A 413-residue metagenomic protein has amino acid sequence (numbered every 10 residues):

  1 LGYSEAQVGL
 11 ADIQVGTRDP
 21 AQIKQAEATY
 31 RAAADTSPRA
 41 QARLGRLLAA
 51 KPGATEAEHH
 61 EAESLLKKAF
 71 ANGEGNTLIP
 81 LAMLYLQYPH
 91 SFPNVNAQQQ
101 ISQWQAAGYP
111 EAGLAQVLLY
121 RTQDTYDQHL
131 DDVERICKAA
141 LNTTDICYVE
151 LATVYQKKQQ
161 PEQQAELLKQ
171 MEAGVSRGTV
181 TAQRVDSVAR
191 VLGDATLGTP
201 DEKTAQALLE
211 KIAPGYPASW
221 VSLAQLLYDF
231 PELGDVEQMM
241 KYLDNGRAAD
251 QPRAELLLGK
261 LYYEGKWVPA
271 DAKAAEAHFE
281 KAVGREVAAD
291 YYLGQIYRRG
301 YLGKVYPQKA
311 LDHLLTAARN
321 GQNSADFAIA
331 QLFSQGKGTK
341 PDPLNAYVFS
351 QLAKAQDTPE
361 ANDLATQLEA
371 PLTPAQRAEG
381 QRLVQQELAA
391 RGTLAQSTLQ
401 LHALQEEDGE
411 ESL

Functional and structural regions predicted by a protein language model:
G2-Y3, T17, T36-P38, K51 (+18 more regions): Short helix-capping/linker turns of helical repeat alpha-solenoids
G9-G16, G45-K51, L81-Q87, L118-T122 (+7 more regions): Hydrophobic face of amphipathic alpha-helices that form TPR/SEL1-like repeat modules and related alpha-solenoid
T17-T29, A54-L65, P89-Q100, D124-R135 (+6 more regions): Structural signature of tandem alpha-helical TPR/SEL1-like repeats, specifically the intra-repeat loop/turn
T29-A33, K68-A69, Q103-W104, I136-A140 (+6 more regions): Canonical positions in the second alpha-helix
K260, E264, E280, G284-Q322: Alpha-helical adaptor scaffolds
E360-L413: Terminal, low-structured helical/coil segments at or just beyond the last alpha-helical repeat
